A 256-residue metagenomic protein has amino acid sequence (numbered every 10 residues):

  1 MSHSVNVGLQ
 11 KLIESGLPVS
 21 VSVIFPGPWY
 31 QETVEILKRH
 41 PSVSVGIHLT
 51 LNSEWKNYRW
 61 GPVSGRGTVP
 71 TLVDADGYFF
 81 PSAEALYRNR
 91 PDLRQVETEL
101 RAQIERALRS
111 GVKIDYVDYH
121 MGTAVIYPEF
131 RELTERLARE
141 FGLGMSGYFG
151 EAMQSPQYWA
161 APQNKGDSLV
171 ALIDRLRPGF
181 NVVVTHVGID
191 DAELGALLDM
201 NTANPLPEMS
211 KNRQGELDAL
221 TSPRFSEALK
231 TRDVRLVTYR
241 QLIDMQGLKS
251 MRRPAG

Functional and structural regions predicted by a protein language model:
V5-N6, K56-G61, F130-R131, Y158-K165 (+2 more regions): Histidine/acidic-residue-rich catalytic or RNA/ligand-binding cores of hydrolases and nuclease-related proteins
L9-G16, Y30-S44, G61-D74, R109 (+1 more regions): Acidic (Asp/Glu)-rich catalytic clusters
P18-S20, S42-H48, I114-D118, G144 (+2 more regions): Structural preference for beta-strand elements that scaffold enzyme active sites
I24-P26, H48-E54, G122, G150-M153 (+3 more regions): Active-site beta-loop-alpha junctions enriched in small/polar residues
Y58-Y87, L198-M209: Active-site gating loops and adjacent loop-to-helix segments of metal-dependent hydrolytic enzymes
R90-V170, D174: Catalytic domains of cell-wall/extracellular-matrix polysaccharide-remodeling enzymes, centered on de-N-acetylation
T134, G142-G144, V170-G195, V237: Aromatic-lined glycan-binding groove of carbohydrate-active enzymes
M145-Y148, T202-G256: C-terminal domain-boundary segment and adjacent tail
